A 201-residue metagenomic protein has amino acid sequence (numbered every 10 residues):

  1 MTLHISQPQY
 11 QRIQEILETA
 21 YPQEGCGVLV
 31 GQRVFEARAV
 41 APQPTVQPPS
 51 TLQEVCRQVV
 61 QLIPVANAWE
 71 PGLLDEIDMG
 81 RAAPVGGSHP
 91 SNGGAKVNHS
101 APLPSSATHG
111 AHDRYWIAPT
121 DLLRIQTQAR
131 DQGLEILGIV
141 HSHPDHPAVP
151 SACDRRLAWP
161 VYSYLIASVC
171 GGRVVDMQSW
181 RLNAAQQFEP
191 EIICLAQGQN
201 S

Functional and structural regions predicted by a protein language model:
M1-I136, P144-S201: Conserved beta-strand-loop surface patch within small alpha/beta domains used for substrate/adaptor or ligand engagement
